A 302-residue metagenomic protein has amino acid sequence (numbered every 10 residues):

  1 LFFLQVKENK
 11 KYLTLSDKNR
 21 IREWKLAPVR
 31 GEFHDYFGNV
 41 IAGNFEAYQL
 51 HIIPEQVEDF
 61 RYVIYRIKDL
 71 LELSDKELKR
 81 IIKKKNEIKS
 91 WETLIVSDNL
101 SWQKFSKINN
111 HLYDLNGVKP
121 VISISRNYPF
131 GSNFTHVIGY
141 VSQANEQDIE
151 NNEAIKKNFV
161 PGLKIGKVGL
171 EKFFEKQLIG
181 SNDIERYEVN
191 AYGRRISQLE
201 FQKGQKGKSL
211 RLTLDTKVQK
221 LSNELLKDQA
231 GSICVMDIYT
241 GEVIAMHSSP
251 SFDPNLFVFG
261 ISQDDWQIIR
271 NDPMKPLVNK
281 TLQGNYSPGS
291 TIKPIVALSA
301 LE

Functional and structural regions predicted by a protein language model:
L1-Q263, P273-P276, N285, E302: Periplasmic/cell-envelope proteins involved in peptidoglycan metabolism and beta-lactam response
R30, T281-I292: Gly/Ser-rich catalytic serine loop of serine hydrolases
F45, G289-A297: Active/ligand-binding-proximal structured segments within catalytic/core domains that scaffold catalytic residues
D265-I268: A cross-kingdom marker for long, charged
